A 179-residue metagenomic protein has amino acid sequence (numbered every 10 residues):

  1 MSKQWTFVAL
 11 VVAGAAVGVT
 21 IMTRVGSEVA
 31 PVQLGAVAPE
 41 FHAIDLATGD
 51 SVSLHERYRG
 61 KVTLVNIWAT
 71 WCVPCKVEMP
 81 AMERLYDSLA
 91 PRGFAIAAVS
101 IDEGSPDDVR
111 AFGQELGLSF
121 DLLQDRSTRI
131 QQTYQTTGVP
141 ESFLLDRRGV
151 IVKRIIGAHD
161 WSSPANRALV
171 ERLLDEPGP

Functional and structural regions predicted by a protein language model:
M1-I44, P164, P179: N-terminal targeting signals for export/organelle localization
F41-T63, Y86: A short beta-strand-turn-helix
R59-G60, P91, L118-S119, T136: Active-site acidic short loop of glycosyltransferases
K61-T63, I67-W71, G138: Short pre-active-site segment immediately N-terminal to redox-active cysteine/selenocysteine motifs in thiol-based
L64-N66, A98-S100, L144: Hydrophobic beta-strand core positions in alpha/beta domains
K76-L116, R126-T133, A168: Structural microenvironment flanking redox-active thiols in thiol-disulfide oxidoreductases
A111-L118, D125-L174: Thiol/disulfide oxidoreductase modules built on the thioredoxin-like
